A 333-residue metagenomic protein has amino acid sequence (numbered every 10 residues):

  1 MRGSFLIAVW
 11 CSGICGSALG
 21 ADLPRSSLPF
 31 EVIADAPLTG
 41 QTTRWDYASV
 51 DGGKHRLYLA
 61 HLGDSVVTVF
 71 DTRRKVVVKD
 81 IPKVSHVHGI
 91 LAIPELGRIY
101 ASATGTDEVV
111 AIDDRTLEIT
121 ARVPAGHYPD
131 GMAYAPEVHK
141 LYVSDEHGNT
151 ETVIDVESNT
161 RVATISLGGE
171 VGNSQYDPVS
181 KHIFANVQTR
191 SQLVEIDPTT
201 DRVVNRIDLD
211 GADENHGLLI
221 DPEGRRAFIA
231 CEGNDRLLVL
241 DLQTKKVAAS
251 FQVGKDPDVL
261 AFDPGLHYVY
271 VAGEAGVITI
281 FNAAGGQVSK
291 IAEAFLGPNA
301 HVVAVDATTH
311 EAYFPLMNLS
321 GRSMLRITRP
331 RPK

Functional and structural regions predicted by a protein language model:
S4-S17: Bacterial N-terminal signal peptides
G13, G20-K333: Predominantly soluble domains enriched in secretory-pathway, periplasmic, or organellar proteins
